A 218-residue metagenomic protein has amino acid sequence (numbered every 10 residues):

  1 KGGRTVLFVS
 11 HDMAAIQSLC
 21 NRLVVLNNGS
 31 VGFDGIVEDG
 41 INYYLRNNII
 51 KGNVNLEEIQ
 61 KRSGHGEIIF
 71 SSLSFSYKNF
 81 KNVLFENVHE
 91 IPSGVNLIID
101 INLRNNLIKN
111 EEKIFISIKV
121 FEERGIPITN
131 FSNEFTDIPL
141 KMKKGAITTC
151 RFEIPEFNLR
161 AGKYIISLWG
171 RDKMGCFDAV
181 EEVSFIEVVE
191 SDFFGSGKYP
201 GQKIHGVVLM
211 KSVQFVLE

Functional and structural regions predicted by a protein language model:
K1-F8: Conserved catalytic loops of ABC-family nucleotide-binding domains
H11-D12, I36: Structured loop/turn residues at secondary-structure junctions
D12-S18: Conserved H-loop
S18-E218: Localized sequence-composition bias
